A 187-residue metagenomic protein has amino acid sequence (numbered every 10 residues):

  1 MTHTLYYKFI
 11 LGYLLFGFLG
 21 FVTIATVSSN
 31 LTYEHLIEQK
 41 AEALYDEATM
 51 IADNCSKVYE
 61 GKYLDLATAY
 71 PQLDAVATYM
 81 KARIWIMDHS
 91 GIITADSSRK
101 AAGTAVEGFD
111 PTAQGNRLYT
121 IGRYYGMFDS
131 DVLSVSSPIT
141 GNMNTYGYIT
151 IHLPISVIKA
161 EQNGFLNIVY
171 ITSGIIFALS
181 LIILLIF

Functional and structural regions predicted by a protein language model:
T2-I92, S98-A101, A160, N167: Juxtamembrane segments flanking the first transmembrane helix of membrane-anchored signal-transduction proteins
G12, A25-Y33, T172, I176-F187: Cytosolic-side ends of inner-membrane transmembrane helices, especially those that anchor bacterial signal-transduction
Y59, T140-N142, T150-Y170: Helix-start (N-cap) segments at beta->loop->alpha junctions that couple sensory/regulatory domains to adjoining helices
Y70, I92-S130: Extracytoplasmic/periplasmic sensor domains and loops in membrane signaling proteins
A75-Y79, G126-D131: Short loop/turn motifs at secondary-structure junctions and domain boundaries
I84, L133-S136, H152: Amphipathic alpha-helical bundle/coiled-coil segments
H89, G141-N144: Short strand-connecting beta-turns/loops that link adjacent beta-strands
F128-T140, G147: A short beta-strand signature within small-molecule sensing/ligand-binding domains used in signal transduction
